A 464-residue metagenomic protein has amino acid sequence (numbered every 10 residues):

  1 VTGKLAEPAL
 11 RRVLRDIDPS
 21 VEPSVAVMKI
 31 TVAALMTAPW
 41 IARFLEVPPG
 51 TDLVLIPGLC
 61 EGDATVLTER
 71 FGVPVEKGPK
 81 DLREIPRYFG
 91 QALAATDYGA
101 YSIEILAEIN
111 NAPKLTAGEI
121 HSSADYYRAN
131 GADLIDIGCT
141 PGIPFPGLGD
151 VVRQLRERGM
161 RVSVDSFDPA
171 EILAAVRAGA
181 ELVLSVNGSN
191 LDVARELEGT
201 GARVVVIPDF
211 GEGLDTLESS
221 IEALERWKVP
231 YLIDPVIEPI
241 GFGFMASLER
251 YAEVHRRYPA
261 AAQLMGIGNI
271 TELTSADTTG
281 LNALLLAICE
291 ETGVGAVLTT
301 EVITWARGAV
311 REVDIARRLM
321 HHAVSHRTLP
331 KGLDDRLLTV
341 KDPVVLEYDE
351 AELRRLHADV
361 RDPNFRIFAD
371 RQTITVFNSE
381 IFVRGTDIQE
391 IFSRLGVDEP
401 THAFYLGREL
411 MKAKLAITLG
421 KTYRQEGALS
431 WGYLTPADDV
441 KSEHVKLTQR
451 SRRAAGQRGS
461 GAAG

Functional and structural regions predicted by a protein language model:
T2-G3, P8-V21, T200-L338: Catalytic alpha/beta core domains of metabolic enzymes, predominantly
E7, D16-G62, F71, V75 (+3 more regions): Metallocofactor- and cofactor-centric catalytic cores in central/energy metabolism, strongly enriched
L35-A38, L59-L67, I85-R87, P141-R153 (+5 more regions): Active-site-adjacent beta->alpha loops and helix N-cap segments on the catalytic face of soluble alpha/beta enzymes
T37, L115-Y127, F167-D168, I172 (+2 more regions): Short, acidic/polar
R70-G72, Y101-I105, G142-A174, E196-V206 (+2 more regions): Alpha-helix-loop-beta-strand connector modules within alpha/beta enzyme cores
V75-K80, I135-P141, G159-D168, A180-A194 (+2 more regions): Catalytic beta/alpha-barrel core
Y101-S122, D209-G213, I270-T279: Active-site mouth loops of central-metabolism enzymes
P363-G464: Extended hydrophobic packing segments that form well-structured cores
